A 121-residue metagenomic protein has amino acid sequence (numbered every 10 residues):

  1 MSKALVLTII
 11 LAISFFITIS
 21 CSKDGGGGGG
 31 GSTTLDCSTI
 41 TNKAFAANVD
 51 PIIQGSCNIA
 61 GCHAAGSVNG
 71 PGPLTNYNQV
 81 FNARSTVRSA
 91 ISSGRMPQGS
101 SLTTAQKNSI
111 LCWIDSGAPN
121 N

Functional and structural regions predicted by a protein language model:
M1-C21: Sec-dependent bacterial lipoprotein signal peptides
C21-N121: Aromatic- and Gly/Pro-enriched helix-to-coil junctions and flexible linker segments
